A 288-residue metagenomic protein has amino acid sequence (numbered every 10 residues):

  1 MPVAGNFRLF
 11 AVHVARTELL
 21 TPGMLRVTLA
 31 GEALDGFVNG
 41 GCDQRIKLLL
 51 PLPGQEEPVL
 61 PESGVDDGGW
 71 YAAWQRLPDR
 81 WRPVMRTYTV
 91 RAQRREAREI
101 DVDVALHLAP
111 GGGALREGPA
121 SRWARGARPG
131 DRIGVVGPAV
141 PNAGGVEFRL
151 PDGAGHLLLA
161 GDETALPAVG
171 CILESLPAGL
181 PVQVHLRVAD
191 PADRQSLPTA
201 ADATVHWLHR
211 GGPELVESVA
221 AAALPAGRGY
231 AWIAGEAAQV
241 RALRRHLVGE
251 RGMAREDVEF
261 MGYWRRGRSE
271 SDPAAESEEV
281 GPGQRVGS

Functional and structural regions predicted by a protein language model:
M1-S288: Extended, composition-driven regions rather than compact fold-specific motifs
